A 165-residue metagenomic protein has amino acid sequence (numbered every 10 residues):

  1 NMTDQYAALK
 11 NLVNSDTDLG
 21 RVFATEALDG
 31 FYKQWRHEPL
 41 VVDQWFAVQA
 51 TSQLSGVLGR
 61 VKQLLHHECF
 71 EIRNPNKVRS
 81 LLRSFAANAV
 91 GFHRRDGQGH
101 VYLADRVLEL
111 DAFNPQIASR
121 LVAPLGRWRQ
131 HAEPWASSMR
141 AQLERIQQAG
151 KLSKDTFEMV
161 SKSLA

Functional and structural regions predicted by a protein language model:
N1-A165: Long, ordered, helix-rich scaffold segments
